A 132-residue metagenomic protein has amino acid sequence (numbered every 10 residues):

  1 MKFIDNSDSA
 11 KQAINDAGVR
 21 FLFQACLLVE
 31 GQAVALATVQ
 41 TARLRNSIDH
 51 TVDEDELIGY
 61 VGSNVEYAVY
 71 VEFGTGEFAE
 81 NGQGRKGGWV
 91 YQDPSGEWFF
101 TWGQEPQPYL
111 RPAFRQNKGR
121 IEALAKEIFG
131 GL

Functional and structural regions predicted by a protein language model:
M1-L132: Short, Lys/Arg-rich flexible segments
